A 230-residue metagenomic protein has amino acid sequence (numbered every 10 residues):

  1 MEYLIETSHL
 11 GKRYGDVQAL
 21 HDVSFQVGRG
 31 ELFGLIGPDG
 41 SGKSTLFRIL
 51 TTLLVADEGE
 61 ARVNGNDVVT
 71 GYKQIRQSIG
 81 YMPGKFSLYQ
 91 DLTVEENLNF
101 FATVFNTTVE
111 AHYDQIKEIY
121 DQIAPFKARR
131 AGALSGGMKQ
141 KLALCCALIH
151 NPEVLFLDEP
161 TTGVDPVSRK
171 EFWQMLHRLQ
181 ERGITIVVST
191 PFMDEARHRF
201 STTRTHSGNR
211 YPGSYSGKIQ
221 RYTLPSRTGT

Functional and structural regions predicted by a protein language model:
Y3-I5, K12-F200: ABC transporter nucleotide-binding domains
R76, V94, P212, Q220-R221: ATP/adenylate-binding site constellation spanning eukaryotic-like Ser/Thr protein kinases, ABC-transporter
T202-K218: Conserved beta-to-alpha transition
G217-T230: ABC ATPase nucleotide-binding domains
